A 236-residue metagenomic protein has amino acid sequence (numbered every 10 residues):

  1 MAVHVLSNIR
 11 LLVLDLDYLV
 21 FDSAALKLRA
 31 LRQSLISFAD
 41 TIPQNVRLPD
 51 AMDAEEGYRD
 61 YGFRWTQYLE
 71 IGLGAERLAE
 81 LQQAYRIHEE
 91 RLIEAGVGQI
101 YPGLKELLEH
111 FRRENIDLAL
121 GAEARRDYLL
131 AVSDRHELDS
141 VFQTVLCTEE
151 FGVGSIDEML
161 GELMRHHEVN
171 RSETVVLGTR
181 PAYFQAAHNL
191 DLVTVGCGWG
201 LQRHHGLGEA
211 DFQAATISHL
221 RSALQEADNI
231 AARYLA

Functional and structural regions predicted by a protein language model:
V5-P102: N-terminal helical cap/lid subdomain that shapes the substrate entry/recognition surface in HAD-like hydrolases
V5-S7, R113-I116, H167-E173, A227 (+1 more regions): Glycine-rich phosphate-binding loop signature in dinucleotide/nucleotide-binding domains
N8, E90-L120, L130, D157: Short, acidic loop-to-helix structural element flanking the phosphoryl-transfer center in phosphate-processing enzymes
L11, S155-F184: Conserved Lys-Pro-Asp/Glu-containing loop-to-beta segment of HAD-superfamily phosphomonoesterases, centered on
G57, D139-G154: A short, structured active-site edge motif that brings together acidic residues
A122-A124: Conserved phosphate-coupling serine/threonine residues in phosphotransfer and NTP-handling enzymes
L129-R135: Distinct, well-ordered alpha-helical segments
V175-A215: Acidic, Mg2+-coordinating phosphoryl-transfer loop and its flanking beta/alpha structural elements, shared across
